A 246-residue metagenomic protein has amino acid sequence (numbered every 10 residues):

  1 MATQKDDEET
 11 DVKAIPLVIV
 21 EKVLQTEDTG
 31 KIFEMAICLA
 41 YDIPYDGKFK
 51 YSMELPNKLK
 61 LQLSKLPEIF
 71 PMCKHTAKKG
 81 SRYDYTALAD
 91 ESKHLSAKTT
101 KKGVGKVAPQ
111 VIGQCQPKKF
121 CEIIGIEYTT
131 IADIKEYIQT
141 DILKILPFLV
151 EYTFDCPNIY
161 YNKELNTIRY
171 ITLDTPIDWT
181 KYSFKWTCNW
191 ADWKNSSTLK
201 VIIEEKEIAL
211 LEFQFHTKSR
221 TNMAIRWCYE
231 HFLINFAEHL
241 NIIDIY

Functional and structural regions predicted by a protein language model:
A2-Y83, L88-K93, K98-Y246: Nucleic-acid endonuclease domains
